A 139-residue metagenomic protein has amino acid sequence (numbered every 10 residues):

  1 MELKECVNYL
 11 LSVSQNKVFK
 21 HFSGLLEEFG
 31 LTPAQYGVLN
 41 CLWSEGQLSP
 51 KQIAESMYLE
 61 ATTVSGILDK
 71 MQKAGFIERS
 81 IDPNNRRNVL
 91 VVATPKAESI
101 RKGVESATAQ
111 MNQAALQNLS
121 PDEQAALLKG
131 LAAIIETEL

Functional and structural regions predicted by a protein language model:
M1-F29: N-terminal leader segment of winged-helix/HTH proteins
F19, D69-K129, L139: Charged, amphipathic alpha-helical coiled-coil/dimerization segments
G24, K70, A133: Alpha-helical DNA-recognition elements
V38-L39: Short alpha-helical "packing" element that flanks the helix-turn-helix/winged-helix DNA-binding module
E45-S49: Short capping segments at the starts of secondary-structure elements
P50-K51, T62, D69, V89: Residues within helix-turn-helix
A54: The alpha-helix within a helix-turn-helix
